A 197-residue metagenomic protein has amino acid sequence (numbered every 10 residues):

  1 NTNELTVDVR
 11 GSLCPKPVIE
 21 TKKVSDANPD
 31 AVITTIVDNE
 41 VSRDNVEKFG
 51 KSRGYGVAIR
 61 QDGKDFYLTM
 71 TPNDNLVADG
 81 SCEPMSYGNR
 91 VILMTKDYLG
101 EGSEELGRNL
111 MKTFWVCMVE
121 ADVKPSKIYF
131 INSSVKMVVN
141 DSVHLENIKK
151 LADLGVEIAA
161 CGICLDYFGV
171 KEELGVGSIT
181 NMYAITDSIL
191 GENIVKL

Functional and structural regions predicted by a protein language model:
N1-V46: Ordered, small/hydrophobic-rich secondary-structure cores
T34-V37, P125-N132, E157-G162: Short internal beta-strands
V37-N45, Y129-V138, V143-H144, L151: Short, structured protein-protein interaction patches enriched in aromatics and acidic/basic residues, typified by
G56-R60, H144-F168: A glycine-rich helix N-cap at a beta->alpha junction
D65-T71: A generic structural motif
D74-G80: Short, charged/polar, Gly/Pro-enriched secondary-structure boundary elements
E83-D141: Conserved mixed alpha/beta catalytic, RNA-binding, or beta-rich assembly cores of soluble enzyme, regulatory
I179-M182, S188-K196: C-terminal binding/interaction regions
